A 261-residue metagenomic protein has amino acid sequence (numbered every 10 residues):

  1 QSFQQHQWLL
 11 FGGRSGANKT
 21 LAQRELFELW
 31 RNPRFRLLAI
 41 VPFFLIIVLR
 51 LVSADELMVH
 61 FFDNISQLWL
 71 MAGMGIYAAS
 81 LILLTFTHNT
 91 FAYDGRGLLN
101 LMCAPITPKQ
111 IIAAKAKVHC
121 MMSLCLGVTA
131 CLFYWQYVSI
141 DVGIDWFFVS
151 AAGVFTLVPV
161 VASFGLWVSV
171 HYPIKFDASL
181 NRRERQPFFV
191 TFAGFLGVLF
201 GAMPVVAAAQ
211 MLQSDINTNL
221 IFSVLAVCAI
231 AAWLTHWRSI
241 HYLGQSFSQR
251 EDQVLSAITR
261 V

Functional and structural regions predicted by a protein language model:
Q1-L99, P108-V261: Hydrophobic alpha-helical transmembrane segments of membrane proteins
